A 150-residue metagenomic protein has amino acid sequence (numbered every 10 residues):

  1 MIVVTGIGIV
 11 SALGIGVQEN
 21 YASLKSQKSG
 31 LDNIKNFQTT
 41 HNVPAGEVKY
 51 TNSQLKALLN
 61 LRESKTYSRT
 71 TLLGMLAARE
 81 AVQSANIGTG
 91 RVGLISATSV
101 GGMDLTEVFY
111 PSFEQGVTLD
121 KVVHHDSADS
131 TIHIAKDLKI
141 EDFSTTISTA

Functional and structural regions predicted by a protein language model:
M1-S144: Conserved "HGTGT" condensation-loop signature of ketosynthase/thiolase-family condensing enzymes that catalyze
T146-A150: Short beta->alpha junction loops
